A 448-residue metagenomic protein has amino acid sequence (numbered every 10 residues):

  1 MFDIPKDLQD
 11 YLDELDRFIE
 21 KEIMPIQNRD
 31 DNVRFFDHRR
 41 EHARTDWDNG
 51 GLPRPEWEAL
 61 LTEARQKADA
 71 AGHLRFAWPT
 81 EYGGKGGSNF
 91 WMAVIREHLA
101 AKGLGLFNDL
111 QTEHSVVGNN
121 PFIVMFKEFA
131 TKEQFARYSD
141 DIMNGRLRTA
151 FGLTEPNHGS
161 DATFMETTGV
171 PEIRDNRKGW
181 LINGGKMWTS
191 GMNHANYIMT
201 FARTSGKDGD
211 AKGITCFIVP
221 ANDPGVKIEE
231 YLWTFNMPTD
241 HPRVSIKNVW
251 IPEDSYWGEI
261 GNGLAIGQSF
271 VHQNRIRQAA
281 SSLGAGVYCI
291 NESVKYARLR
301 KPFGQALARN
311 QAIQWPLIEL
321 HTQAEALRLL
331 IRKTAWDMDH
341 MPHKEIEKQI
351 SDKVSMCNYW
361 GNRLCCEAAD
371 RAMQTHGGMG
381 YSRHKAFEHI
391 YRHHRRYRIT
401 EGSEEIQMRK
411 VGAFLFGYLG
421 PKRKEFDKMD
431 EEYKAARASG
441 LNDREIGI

Functional and structural regions predicted by a protein language model:
M1-F107, S115, F129-Q134, D141-G145 (+4 more regions): Alpha-helical interface subdomain recognition
L110-E133, G159: N-terminal glycine-rich flavin-associated loop
K127, K178-I228: A short core secondary-structure module
G145-L153: A short, Trp-centered hydrophobic/proline-enriched beta-strand micro-motif
N157-E166: Active-site-adjacent elements of ketosynthase-type condensing enzymes
T167-P171: A structural signal for short hydrophobic beta-strand segments in well-ordered beta-sheet cores
N222-P252: Flexible, small-/acidic-enriched active-site or ligand-binding loops
N248-I266: Long, acidic (Asp/Glu-rich), low-complexity accessory segments flanking structured domains
